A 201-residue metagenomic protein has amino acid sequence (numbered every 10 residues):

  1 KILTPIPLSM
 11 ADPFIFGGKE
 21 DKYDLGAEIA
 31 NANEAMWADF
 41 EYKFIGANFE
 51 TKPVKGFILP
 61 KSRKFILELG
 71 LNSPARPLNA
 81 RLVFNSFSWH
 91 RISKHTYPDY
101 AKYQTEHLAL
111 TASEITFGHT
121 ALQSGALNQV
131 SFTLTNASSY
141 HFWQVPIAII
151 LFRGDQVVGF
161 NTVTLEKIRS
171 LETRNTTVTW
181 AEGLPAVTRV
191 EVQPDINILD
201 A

Functional and structural regions predicted by a protein language model:
K1, K55-I58, L69-G118, V158-T162 (+1 more regions): Terminal connector regions
K1-L25: N-terminal "mature head" segments of proteins
L8, F49, F142-W143: Short solvent-exposed loop/turn micro-motifs enriched in small/polar/acidic residues
F14-I15, K22-A30, W37-D39, I45-A75 (+1 more regions): A cross-kingdom feature marking solvent-exposed beta-strand/loop segments within repeated, beta-rich binding/scaffold
K19-M36, Y100-V158: Surface-exposed interaction/gating patches
E41-I45, P146-I150, Q193: Beta-strand signatures of extracellular beta-sandwich domains
